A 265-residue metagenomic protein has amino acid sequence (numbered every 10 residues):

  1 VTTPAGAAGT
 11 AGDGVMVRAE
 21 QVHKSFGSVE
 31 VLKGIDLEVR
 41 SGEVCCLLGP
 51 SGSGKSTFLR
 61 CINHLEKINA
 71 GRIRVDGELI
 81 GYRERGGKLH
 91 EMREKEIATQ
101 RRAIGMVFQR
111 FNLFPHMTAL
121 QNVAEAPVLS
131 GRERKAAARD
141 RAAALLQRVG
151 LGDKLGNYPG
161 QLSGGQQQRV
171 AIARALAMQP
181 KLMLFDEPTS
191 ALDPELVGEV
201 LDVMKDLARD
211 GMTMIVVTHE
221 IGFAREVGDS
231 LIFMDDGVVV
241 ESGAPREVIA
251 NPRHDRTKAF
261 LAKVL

Functional and structural regions predicted by a protein language model:
T2-T3, F233-D236, S242, R246-L265: C-terminal boundary and immediately downstream tail of ABC-type ATPase nucleotide-binding domains
T3-V15: Extreme N-terminus of proteins, especially the signal/transit-peptide cleavage junction and the first residues
G12-P245: ABC family nucleotide-binding domain
